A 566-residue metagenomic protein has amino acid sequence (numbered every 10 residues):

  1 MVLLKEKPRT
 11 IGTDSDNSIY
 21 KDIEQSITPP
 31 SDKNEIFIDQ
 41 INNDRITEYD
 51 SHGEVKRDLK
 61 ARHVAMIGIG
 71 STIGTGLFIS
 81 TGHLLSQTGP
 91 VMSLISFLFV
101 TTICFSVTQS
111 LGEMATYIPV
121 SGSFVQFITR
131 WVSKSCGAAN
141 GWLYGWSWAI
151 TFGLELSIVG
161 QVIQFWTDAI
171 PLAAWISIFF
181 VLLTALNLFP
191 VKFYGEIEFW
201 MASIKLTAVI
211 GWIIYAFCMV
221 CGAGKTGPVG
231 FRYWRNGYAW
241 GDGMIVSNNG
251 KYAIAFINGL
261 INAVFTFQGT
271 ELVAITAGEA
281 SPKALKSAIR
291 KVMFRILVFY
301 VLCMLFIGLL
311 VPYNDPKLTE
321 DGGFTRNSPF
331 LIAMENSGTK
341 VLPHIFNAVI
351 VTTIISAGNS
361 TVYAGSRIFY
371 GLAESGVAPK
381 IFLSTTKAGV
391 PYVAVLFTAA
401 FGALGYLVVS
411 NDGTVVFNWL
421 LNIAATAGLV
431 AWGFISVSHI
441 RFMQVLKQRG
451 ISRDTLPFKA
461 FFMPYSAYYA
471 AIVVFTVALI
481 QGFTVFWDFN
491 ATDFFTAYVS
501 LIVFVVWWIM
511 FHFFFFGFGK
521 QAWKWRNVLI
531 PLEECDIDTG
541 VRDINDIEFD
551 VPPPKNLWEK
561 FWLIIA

Functional and structural regions predicted by a protein language model:
V2-G82, S86-V91, C104-F105, F518-A566: Membrane-interface "cap" regions at the ends of multi-pass membrane proteins
V55-K56, I69, L77-D168, L172-W175 (+1 more regions): Extracellular loop-to-transmembrane helix junctions
H63-F78, A239-V301, V341-V362, S466-A470: Hydrophobic, membrane-embedded alpha-helices of multi-pass small-molecule transporters
M92, M201-I204, A274-G308, I368-L372 (+1 more regions): Junctions where cytoplasmic loops transition into the N-terminal start of transmembrane alpha-helices in multi-pass
V120, L143-S157, N262-E279, K340-K380 (+2 more regions): Membrane-helix boundary/coupling elements in multi-pass transport proteins
Q126-I128, S133, A239, G243-V246 (+4 more regions): TM-loop-TM module centered on a large, flexible mid-protein loop between adjacent transmembrane helices in multi-pass
A173-N236, Q268, I289-M293, L297 (+2 more regions): Membrane-interface loop-to-helix entry segments
S384-G389, W432-A497, Q521-D536: C-terminal membrane-solvent junction of multi-pass transporters and transport-like membrane proteins
